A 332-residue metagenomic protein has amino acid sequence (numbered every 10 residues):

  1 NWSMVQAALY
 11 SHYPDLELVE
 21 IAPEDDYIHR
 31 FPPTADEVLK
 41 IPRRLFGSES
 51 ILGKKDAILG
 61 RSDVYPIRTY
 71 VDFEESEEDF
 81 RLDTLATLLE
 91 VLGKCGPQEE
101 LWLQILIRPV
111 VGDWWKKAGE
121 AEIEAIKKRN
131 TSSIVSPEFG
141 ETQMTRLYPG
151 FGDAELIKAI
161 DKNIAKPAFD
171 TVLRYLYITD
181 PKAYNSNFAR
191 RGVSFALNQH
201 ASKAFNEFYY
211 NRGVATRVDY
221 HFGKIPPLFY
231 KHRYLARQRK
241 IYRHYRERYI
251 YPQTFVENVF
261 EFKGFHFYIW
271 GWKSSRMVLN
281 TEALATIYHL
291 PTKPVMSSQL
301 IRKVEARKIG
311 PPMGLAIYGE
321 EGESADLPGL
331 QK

Functional and structural regions predicted by a protein language model:
N1-K332: Extended, folded cores of ATP/NTP-driven motor/assembly subunits in large transport and secretion machines
